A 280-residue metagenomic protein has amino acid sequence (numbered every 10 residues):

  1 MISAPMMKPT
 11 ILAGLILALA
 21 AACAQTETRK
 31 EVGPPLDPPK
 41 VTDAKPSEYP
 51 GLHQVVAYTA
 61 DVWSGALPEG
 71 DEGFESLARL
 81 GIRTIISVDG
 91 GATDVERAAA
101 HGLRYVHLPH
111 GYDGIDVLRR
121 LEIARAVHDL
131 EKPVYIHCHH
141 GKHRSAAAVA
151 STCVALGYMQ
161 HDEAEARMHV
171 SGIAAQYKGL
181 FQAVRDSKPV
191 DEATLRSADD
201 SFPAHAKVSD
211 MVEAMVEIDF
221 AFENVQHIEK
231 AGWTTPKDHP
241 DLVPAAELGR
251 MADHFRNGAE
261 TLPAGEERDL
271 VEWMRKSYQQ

Functional and structural regions predicted by a protein language model:
I2-L12: Bacterial N-terminal signal peptides that target proteins for export
T10-A20: Bacterial N-terminal signal peptides
E27-L67: Mobile, glycine- and charge-enriched loop segments and immediately flanking short secondary-structure elements within
D61-K132, L156: Cysteine-based protein phosphatase catalytic domain of the PTP/DSP
W63, P68-R79, T84, Y105 (+2 more regions): Extracytoplasmic c-type cytochrome modules immediately beyond a signal peptide or single-pass transmembrane anchor
A124-L156, Q160-E163: Catalytic cysteine-centered active loop of the rhodanese-like fold, especially the PTP/DSP P-loop
A147-S201: Cysteine-dependent PTP/DSP-like catalytic domain, specifically the C-terminal lobe
